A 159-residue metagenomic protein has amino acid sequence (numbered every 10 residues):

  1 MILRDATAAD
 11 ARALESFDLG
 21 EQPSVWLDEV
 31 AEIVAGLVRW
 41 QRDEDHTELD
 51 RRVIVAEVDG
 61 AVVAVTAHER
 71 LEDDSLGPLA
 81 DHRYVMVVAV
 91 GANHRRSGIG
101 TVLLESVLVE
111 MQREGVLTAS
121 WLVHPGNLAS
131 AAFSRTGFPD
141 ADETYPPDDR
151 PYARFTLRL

Functional and structural regions predicted by a protein language model:
M1-I2: Extreme N-terminal starter segment of soluble prokaryotic enzymes
D5-A8, S16-M86, G91: Acetyl-CoA-dependent GNAT
T7, L117, T136, D142-L159: C-terminal "cap" of GNAT-fold acetyltransferases
A13-F17, G36, V102, S106: Alpha-helical elements of Rossmann-like donor-binding domains used by nucleotide-donor carbohydrate transfer enzymes
V34-A35, N127-L128, D149-P151: Short secondary-structure capping/turn micro-motifs that flank functional sites
V90, R96-V109, A132-T136: Conserved acetyl-CoA-binding loop-helix of GNAT-fold acetyltransferases
T101, R113, P125-E143, P147: Conserved active-site alpha-helix within GNAT-family acetyltransferase domains
M111-V123: Conserved GNAT acetyl-CoA-binding A-motif
